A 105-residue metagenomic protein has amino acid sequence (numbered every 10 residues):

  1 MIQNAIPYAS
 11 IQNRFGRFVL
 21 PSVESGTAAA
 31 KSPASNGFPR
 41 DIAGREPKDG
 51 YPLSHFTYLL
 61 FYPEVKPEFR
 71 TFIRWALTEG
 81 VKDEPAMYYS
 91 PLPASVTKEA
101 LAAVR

Functional and structural regions predicted by a protein language model:
M1-R105: Exported/periplasmic ABC-transporter solute-binding proteins
